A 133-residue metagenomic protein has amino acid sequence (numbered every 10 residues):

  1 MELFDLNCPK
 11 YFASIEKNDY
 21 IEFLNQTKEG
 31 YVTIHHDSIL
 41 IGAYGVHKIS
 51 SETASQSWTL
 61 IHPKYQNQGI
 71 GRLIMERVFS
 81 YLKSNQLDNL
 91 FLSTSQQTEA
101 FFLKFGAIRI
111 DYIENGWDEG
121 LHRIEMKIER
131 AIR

Functional and structural regions predicted by a protein language model:
M1-N7, I132-R133: A short, well-structured alpha-helix characteristic of acyl/acetyltransferase catalytic modules
P9-H36, L40-G45: Active-site rim helix/loop that mediates acceptor-substrate recognition in acyltransferases
D37-I39, I49-E52, A131: Short strand-connecting beta-turns/loops that link adjacent beta-strands
E52-P63: Conserved acetyl-CoA binding element of GNAT-fold acetyltransferases
I61, N67-S80: Conserved acetyl-CoA-binding loop-helix of GNAT-fold acetyltransferases
L82-S95: Conserved GNAT acetyl-CoA-binding A-motif
F91-S93, I108-K127: Conserved catalytic-core motifs of GNAT/GCN5-like acyltransferases
F102-L103: Conserved active-site tyrosine of GNAT-family acetyltransferases
